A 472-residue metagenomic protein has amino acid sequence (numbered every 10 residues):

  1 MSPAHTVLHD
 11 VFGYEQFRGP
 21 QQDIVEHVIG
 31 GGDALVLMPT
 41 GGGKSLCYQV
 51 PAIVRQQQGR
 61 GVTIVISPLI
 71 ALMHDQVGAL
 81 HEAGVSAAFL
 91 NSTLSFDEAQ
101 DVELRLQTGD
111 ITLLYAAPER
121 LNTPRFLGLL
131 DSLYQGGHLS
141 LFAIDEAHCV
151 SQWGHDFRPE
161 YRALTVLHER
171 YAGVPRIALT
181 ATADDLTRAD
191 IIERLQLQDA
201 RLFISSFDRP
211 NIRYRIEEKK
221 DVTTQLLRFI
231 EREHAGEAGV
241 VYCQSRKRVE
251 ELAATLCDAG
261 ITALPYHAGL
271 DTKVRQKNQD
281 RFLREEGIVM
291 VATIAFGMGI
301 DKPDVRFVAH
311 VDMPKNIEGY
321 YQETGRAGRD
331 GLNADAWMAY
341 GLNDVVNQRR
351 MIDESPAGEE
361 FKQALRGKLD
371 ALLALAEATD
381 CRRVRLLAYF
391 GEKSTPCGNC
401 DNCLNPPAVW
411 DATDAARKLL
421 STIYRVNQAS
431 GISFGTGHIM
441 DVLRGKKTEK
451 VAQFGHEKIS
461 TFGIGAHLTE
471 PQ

Functional and structural regions predicted by a protein language model:
M1-V7, H27, A364-R366, K393-Q472: Accessory DNA-binding and partner-docking regions appended to nucleic-acid-acting proteins, especially the terminal
S2-V11, E15, G19, D23-S45 (+6 more regions): Helicase motor core with emphasis on the C-terminal RecA-like subdomain
V11, E15, E354-G358, L372 (+2 more regions): Alpha-helix C-capping/helix-to-loop hinge sites
D23, Q225, A371, K418-S421: Pre-recognition alpha-helix immediately N-terminal to the DNA-recognition helix within helix-turn-helix or winged-helix
A172, T379, I432: Flexible coil/turn residues that form the inter-helical turn or adjacent wing/linker of helix-turn-helix
A189, V384, G437: Residues within the helices of the helix-turn-helix
Y321, L373, L387, L420-Y424 (+1 more regions): Generic hydrophobic alpha-helical scaffold/packing signal
R366-S394: C-terminal accessory regions
